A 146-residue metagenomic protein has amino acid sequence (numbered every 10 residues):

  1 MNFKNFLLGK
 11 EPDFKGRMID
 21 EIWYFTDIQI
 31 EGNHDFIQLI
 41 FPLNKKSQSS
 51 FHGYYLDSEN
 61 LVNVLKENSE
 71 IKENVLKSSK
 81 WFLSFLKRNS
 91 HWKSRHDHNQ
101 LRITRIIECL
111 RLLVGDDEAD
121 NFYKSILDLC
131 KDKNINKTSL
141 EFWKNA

Functional and structural regions predicted by a protein language model:
M1-S90, I107-L110, D117, N121 (+2 more regions): N-terminal leader regions that mediate targeting or early regulatory function
R95: Ligand-binding pocket scaffold of soluble enzyme catalytic domains
E118-A146: Eukaryote-biased recognition of C-terminal alpha-helical segments
